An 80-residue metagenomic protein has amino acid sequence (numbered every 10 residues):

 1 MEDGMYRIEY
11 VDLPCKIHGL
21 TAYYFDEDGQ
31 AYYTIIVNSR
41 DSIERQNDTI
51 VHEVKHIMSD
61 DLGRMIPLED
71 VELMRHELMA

Functional and structural regions predicted by a protein language model:
M1-V11, S42, P67: A metal-dependent hydrolase signature that marks the N-terminal structural subdomain at the beginning of catalytic folds
D3-E9, Q30-V37: Short, mixed-charge, low-aromatic patches
P14-E27, Y32-T34, R40-N47, M58-A80: Post-HEXXH active-site segment of zinc metalloproteases
H52, H56: Histidine-centered divalent metal-coordination motifs
